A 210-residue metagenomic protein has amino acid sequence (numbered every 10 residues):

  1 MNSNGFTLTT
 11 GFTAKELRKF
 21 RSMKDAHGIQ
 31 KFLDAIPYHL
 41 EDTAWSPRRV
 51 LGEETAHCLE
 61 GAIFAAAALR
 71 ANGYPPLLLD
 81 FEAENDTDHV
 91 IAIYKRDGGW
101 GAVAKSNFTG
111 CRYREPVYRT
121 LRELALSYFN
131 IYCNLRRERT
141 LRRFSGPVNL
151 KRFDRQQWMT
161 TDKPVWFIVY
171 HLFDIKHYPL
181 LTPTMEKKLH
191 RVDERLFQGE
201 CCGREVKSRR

Functional and structural regions predicted by a protein language model:
M1-R210: A structural boundary/capping signal
